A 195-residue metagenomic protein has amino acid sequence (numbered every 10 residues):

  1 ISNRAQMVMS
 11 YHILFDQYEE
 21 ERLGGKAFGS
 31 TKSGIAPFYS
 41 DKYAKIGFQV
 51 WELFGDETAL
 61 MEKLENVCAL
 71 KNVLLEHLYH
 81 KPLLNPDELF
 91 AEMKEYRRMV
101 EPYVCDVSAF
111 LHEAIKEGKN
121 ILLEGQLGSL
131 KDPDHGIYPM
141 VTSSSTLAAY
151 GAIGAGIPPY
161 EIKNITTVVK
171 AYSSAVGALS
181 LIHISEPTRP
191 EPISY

Functional and structural regions predicted by a protein language model:
I1-F110, I121: Internal alpha/beta core interface subdomains
A5-M7, P37-Y39, L127-S129, V169-Y172: Glycine-rich beta-alpha junction loops
M9, L130-K131, P192: Conserved protein kinase catalytic core
G34-I35, L123, G154, P187: Alpha-helical architecture
E95-E117, I165-L181, S185: Gly/charged, well-structured mid-domain segments that form the phosphate/adenylate-handling core of ATP-dependent
V100-T146: Acidic catalytic cores of enzymes that act on phosphate-bearing nucleotides/polynucleotides
H135-L181, S185: A conserved active-site cap/scaffold subdomain adjacent to cofactor or substrate pockets
I182-Y195: Single conserved hydrophobic/aromatic residue that forms the stacking wall/gate of nucleotide- or nucleobase-binding
